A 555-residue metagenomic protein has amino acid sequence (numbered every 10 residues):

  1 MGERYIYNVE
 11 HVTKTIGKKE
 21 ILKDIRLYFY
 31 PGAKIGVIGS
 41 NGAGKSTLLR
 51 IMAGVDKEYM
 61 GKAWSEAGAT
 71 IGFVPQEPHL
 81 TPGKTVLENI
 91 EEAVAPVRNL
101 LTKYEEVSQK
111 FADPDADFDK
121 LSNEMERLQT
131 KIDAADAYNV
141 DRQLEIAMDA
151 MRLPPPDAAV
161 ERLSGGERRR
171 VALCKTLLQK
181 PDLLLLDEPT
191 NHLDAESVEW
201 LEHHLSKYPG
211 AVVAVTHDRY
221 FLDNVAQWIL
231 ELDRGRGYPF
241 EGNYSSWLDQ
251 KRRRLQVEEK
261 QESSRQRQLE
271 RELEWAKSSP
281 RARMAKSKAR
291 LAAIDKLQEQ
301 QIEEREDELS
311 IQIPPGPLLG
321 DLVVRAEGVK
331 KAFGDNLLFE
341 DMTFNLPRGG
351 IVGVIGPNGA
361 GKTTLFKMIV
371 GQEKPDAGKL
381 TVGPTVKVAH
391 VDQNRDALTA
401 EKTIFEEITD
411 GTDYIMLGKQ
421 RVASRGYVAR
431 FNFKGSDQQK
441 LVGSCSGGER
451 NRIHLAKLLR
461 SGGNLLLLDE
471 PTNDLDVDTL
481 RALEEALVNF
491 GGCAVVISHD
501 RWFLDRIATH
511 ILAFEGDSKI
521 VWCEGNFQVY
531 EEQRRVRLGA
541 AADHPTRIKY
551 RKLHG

Functional and structural regions predicted by a protein language model:
M1-S263, D307, I313-G555: ABC ATP-binding cassette signature C-motif
Q250-A293, L297-E304: Intracellular alpha-helical coupling/juxtamembrane segments of multi-pass membrane proteins
